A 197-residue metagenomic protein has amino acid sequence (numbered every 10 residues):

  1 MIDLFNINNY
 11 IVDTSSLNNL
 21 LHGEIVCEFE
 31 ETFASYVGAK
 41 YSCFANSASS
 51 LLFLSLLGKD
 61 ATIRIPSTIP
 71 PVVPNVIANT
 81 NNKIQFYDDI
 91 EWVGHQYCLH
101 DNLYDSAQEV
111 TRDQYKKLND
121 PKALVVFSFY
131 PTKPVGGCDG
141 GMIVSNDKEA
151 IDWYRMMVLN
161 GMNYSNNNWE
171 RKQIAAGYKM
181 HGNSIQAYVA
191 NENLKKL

Functional and structural regions predicted by a protein language model:
M1-K59, T80, Q173, M180-L197: Conserved PLP-binding active-site segment in aminotransferase class I/II-type PLP enzymes
E28, S50, P71-V72, E149: Short alpha-helical
Y41, L99-H100, A123-L124, W153: Short acidic donor-binding loop at the edge of a beta-strand
F44, I65, I143: Conserved SAM-binding loop
L54-Y115: PLP-dependent aminotransferase-like
V110-D113, L124-L197: Active-site region of PLP-dependent enzymes
L118-P121: Short, conserved loop/helix-junction motifs that constitute active-site signature segments in enzyme catalytic cores
